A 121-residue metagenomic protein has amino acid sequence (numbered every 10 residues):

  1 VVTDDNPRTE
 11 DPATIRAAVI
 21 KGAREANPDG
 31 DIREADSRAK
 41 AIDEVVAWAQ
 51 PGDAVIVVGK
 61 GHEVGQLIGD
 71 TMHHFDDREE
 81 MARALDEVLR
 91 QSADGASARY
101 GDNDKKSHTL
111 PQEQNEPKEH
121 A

Functional and structural regions predicted by a protein language model:
V1-A121: ATP-dependent carboxylate-amine ligase
